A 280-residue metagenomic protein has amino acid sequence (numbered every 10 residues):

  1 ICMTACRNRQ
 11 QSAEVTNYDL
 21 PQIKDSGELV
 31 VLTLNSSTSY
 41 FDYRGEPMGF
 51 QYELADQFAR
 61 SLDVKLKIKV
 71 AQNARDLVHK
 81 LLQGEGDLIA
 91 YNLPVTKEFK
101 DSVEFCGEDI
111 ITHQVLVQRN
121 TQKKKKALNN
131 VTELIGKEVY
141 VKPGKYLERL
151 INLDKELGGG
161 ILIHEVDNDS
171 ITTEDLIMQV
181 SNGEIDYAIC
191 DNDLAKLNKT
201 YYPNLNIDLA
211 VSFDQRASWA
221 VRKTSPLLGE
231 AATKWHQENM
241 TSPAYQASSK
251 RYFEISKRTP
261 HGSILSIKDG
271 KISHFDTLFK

Functional and structural regions predicted by a protein language model:
C2-A5: C-terminal motif of bacterial Sec signal peptides marking the signal peptidase cleavage site
R9-A13, K145-I163, P203, I207 (+1 more regions): Ligand-binding clefts/hinges and TM-proximal coupling segments of bilobed small-molecule sensing domains
R9-D101, I163-I171, A232: Extracytoplasmic small-molecule ligand-binding "clamshell" domains of the periplasmic binding protein/Venus flytrap
L29-V30, V64-K65, L82-Y91, K137-V139 (+3 more regions): Alpha-to-beta junction loops
L34-S36, E108-Q118, Q122-K123, T173 (+2 more regions): Periplasmic-binding protein-like
F58, L81-L82, L134, I177-S181 (+2 more regions): Hydrophobic residues within well-ordered alpha-helices
R75, Y91-S102, I151-E156, M178-F213: A ligand-binding cleft/hinge motif common to bilobed small-molecule-binding domains
G107, N120-V139: Flexible hinge/capping segments at coil-to-helix
